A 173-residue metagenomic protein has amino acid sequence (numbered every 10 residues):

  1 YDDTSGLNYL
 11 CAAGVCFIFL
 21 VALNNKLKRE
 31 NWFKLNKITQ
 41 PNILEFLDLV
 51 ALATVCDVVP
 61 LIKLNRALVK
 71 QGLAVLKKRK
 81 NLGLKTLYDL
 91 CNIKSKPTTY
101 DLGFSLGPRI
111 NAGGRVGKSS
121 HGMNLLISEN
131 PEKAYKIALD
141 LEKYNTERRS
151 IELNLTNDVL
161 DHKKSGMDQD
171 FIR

Functional and structural regions predicted by a protein language model:
Y1-K34, L49-V50: Short alpha-helices
N25-R173: Hydrophobic helix-and-loop "lid/oligomerization" segment in the mid-to-C-terminal part of catalytic domains
